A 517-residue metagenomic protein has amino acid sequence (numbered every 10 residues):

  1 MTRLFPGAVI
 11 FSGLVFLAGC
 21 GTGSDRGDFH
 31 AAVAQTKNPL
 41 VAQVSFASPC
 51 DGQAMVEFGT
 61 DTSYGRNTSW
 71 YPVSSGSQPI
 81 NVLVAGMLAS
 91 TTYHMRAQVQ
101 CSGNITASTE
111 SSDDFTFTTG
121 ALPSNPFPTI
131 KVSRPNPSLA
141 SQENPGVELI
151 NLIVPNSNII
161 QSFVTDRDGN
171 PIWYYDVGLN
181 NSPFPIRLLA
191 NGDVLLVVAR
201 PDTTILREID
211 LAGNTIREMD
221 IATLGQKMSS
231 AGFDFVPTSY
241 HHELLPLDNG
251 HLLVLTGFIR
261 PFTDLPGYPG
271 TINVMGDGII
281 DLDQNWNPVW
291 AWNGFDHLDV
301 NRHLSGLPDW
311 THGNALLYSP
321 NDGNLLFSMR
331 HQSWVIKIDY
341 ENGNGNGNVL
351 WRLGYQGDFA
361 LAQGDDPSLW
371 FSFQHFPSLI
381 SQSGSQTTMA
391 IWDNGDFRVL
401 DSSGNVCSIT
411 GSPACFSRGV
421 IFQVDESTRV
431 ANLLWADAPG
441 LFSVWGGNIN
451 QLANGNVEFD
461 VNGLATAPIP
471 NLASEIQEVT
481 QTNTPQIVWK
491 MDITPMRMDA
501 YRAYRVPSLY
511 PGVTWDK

Functional and structural regions predicted by a protein language model:
M1-I10: Bacterial N-terminal signal peptides that target proteins for export
L17-G19: C-terminal motif of bacterial Sec signal peptides marking the signal peptidase cleavage site
G23-L122: Short, surface-exposed linear motifs at loops/turns and structural transition points
Q35, Q98-K517: Histidine-/acidic-rich catalytic cores in large beta-rich domains
